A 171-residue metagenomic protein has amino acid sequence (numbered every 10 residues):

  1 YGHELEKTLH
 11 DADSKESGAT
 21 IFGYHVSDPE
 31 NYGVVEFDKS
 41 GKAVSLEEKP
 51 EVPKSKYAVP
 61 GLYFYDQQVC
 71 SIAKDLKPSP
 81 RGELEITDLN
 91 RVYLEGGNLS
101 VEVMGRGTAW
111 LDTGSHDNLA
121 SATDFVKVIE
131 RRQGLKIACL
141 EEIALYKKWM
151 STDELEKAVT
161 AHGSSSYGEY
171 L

Functional and structural regions predicted by a protein language model:
Y1-K39, F64-Q67, A73-L76: Conserved beta-loop-beta/alpha segment of the NTase-like Rossmann-fold superfamily that binds/positions NTPs
D13, K42-A144, W149, D153-E154: Catalytic-core segments of class I nucleotidyltransferases/pyrophosphorylases that form NMP-activated intermediates
D28, V59-G61, G163: A general marker of short, structured functional hotspots
W149-L171: Short, amphipathic C-terminal "tail helix"
